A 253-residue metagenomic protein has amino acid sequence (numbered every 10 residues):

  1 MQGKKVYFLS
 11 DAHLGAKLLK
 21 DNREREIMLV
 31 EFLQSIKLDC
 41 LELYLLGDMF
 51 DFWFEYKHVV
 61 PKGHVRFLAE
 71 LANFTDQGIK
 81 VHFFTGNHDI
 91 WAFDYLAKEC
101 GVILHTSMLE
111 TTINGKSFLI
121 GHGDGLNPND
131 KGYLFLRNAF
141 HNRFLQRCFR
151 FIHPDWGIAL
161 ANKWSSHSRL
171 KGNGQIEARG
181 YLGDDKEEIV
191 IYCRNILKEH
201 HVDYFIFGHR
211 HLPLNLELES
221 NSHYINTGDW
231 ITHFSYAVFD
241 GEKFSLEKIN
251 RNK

Functional and structural regions predicted by a protein language model:
M1-Q2, I36-D39, K198-H200, L218-E219: Flexible, charged surface loops at secondary-structure boundaries
Q2-K5, L9, L14-I113: Core catalytic region of metal-dependent phosphoesterases/phosphodiesterases, especially metallo-beta-lactamase-like
D11, R251-N252: Conserved histidine-centered catalytic loops in small-molecule metabolism enzymes
G15-K17, D51-F54, F84-D94, L126-P128 (+2 more regions): Active-site environment of divalent metal-dependent phosphoester hydrolases
D51-F74, G174-V202: N-terminal short leaders/motifs
I103-T106, L119, D124, D130-L136 (+2 more regions): Conserved beta-sheet core of the metallophosphoesterase superfamily
E110-I113, T232, N252: A short acidic, often aromatic-flanked loop/helix-cap motif at beta-alpha or helix-coil junctions that lines enzyme
G123-E188: Active-site-proximal loop/helix segment associated with metal-binding centers of metalloenzymes
